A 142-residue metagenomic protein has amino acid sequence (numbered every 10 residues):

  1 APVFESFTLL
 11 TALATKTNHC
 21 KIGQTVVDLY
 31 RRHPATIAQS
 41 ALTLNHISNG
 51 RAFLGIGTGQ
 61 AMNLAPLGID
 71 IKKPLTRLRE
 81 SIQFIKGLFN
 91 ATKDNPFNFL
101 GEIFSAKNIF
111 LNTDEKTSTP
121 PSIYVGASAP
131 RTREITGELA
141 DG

Functional and structural regions predicted by a protein language model:
A1, V26-D28, T58, R77: Residue-level "edge-of-site" marker
A1-E5, L29-A35: Acidic-and-aromatic substrate-binding clefts and catalytic sites of carbohydrate-active enzymes
A1-G23, P121: N-terminal beta1-alpha1-beta2 module of alpha/beta enzyme domains
K21-V27, F53-L54: A short, GP-enriched loop/loop-strand-helix hinge that lies immediately N-terminal to, or at the N-terminal rim
H33-G142: Internal, glycine-rich beta/alpha segment that forms the wall or movable "lid" of small-molecule/cofactor binding
